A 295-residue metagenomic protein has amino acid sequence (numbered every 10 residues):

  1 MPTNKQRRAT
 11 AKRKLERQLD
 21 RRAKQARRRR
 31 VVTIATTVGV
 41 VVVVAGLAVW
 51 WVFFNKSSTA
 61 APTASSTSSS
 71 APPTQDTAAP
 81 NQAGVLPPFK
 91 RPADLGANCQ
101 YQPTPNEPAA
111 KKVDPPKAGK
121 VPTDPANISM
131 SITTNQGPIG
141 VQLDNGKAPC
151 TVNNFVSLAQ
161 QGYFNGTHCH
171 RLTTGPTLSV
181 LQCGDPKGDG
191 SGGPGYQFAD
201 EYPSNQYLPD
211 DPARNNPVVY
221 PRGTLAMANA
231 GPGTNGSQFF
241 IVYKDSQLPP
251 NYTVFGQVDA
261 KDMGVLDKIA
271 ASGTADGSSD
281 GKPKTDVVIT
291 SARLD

Functional and structural regions predicted by a protein language model:
M1-D295: Cyclophilin-like peptidyl-prolyl cis-trans isomerases
